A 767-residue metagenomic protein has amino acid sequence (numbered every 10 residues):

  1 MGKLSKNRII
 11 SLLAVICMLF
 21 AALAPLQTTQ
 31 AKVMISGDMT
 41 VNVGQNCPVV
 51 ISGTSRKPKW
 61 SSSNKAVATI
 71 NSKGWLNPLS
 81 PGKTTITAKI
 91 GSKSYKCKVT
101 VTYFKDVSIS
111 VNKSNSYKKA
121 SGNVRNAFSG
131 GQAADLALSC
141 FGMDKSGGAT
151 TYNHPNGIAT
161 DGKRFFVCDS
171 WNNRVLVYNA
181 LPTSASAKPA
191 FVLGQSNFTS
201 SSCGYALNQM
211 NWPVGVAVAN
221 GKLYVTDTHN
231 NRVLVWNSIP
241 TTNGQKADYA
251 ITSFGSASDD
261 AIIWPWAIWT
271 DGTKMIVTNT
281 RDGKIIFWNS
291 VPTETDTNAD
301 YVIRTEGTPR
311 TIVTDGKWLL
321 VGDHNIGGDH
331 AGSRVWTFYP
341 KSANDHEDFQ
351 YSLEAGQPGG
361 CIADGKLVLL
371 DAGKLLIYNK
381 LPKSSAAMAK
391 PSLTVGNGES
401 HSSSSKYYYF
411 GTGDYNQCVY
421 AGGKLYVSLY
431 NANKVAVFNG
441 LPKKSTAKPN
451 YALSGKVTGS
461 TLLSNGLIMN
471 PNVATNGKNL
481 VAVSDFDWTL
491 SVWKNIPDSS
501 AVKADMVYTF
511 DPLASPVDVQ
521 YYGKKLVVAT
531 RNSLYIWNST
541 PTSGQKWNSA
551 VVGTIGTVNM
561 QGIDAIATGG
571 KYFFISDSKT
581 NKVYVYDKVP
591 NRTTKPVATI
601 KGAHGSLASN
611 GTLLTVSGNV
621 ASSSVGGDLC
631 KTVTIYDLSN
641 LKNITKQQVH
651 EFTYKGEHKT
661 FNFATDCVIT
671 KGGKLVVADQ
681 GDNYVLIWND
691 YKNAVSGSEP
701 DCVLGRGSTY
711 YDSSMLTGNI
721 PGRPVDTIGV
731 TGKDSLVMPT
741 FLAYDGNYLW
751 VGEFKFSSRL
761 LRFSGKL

Functional and structural regions predicted by a protein language model:
T28-V111: Extracytoplasmic soluble-region selector
R125-F128, Y178-S186, W236-G244, W288-T295 (+9 more regions): Short loop/turn segments immediately following beta-strands, especially the blade-tip and inter-blade linker loops
F128-A149, A187-L207, Q245-D260, A299-E306 (+7 more regions): Surface-exposed loop and turn segments in beta-propeller and other repeat-based domains that flank or scaffold
S146-T160, Y205-V218, D259-T270, G307-T311 (+8 more regions): Signature of short aromatic-glycine-proline-rich micro-motifs recurring in repeat-based ectodomains
R164-F166, K222-V225, K274-V277, W318-V321 (+8 more regions): Conserved beta-propeller blade signature
S170-W171, A180, T228-H229, S238 (+14 more regions): Short loop/turn segments immediately following the C-termini of beta-strands
N173-V177, F191, N231-V235, G283-F287 (+9 more regions): A short loop-to-beta-strand structural motif that recurs across blades of beta-propeller domains
V419-A421, Y426-L441, M738-L767: Blade-level signature of beta-propeller repeat domains, shared across WD40, Kelch, NHL, RCC1 and BNR/Asp-box propellers
